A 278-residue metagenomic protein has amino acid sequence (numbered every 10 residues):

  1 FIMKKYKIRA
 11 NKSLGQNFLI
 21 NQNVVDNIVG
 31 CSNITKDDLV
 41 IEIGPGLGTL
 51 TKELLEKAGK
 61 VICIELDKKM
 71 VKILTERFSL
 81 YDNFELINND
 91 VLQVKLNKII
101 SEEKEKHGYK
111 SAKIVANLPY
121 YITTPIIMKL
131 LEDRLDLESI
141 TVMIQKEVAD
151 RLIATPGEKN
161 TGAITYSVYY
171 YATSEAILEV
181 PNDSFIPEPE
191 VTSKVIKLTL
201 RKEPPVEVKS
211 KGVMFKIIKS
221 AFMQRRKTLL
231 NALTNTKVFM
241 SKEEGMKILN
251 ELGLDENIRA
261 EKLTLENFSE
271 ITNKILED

Functional and structural regions predicted by a protein language model:
F1-K216, S220, N250, E261 (+1 more regions): Catalytic cores of RNA-modifying enzymes
L200, S220-D278: C-terminal lobe and adjacent flexible extensions of AdoMet/dcAdoMet transferase-like proteins
